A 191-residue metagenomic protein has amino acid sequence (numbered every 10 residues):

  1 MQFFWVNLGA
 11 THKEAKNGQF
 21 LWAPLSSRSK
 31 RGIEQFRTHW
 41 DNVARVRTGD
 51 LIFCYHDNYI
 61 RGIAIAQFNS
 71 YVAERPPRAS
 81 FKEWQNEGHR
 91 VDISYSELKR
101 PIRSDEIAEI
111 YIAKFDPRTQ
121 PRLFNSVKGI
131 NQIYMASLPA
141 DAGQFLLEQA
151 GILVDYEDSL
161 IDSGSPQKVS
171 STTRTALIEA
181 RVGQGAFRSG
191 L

Functional and structural regions predicted by a protein language model:
M1-R47, S137-G185: Compositionally biased, charged N-terminal/linker segments
H39, D57-I60: A short beta-loop-beta micro-motif enriched in histidine and acidic residues
Y59, I65-I133: Aromatic- and Lys/Arg-enriched surface recognition patch
R188: Residues immediately within or flanking Cys/His clusters that coordinate Zn2+ in small zinc-binding modules
